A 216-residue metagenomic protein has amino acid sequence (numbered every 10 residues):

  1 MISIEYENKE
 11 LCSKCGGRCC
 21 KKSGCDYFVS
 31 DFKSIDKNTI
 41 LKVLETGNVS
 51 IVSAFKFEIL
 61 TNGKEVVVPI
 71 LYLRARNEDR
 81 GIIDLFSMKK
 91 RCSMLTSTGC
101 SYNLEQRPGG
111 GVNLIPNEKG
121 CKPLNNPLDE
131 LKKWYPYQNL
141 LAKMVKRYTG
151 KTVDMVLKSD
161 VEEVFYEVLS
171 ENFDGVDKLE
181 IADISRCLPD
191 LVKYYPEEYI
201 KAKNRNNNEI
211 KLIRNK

Functional and structural regions predicted by a protein language model:
M1-K216: Short loop/turn segments that flank or connect secondary-structure elements
